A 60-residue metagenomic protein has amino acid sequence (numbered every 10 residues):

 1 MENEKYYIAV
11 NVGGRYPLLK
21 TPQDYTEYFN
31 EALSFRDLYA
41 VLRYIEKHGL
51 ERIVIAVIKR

Functional and structural regions predicted by a protein language model:
E2-N30: Short aromatic-glycine-(Arg/Gly/Cys) micro-motifs in beta-strand/loop hairpins
L38-R60: Short, mixed-charge low-complexity intrinsically disordered segments
